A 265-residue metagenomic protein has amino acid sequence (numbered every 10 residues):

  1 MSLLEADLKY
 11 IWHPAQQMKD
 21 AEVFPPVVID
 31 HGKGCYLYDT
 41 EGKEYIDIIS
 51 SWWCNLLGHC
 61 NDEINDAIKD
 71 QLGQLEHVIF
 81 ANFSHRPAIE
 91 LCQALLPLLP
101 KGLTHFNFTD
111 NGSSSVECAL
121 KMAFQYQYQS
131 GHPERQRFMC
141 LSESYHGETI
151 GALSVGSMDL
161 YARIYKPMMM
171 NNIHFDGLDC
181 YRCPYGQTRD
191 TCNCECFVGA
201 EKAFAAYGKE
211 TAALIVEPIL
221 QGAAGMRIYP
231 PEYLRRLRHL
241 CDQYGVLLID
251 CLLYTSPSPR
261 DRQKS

Functional and structural regions predicted by a protein language model:
M1-K33, F83: Active-site-adjacent loop/helix segments that line or gate small-molecule/cofactor pockets in enzymes
P26-I48: Active-site and channel-lining beta-strand-loop segments that bind or position nucleotide-derived/phosphorylated
E44-H132, M139: Glycine-rich loop-to-alpha-helix module at the N-terminal edge of alpha/beta enzyme cores
H85-R86, G112-S113, S142-H146, L220 (+1 more regions): Acidic, glycine-rich active-site loops and adjacent beta-strand->loop/helix elements that engage anionic groups
S142-I219, I228: PLP-dependent aminotransferase-class I/II
G199, L220-L247: Active-site core of PLP-dependent enzymes with the aminotransferase class I/II
Y254-Q263: Conserved small/polar residues in nucleotide/adenosyl-binding loops
